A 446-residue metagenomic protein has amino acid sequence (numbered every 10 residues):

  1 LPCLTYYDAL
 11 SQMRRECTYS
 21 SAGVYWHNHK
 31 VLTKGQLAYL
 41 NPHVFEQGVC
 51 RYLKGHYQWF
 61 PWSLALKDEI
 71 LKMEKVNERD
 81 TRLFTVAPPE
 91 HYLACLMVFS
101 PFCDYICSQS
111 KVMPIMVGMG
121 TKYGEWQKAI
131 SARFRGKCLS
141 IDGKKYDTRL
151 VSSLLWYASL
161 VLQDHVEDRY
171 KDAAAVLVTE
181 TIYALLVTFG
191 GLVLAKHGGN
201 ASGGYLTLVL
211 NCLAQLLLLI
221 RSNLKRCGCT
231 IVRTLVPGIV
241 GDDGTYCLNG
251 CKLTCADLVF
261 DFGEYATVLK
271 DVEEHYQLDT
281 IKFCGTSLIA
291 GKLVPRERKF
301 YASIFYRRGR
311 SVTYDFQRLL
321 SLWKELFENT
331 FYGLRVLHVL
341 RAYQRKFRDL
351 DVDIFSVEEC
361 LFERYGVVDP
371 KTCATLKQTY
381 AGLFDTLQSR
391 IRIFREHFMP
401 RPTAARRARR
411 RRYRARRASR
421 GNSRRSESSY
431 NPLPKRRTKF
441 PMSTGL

Functional and structural regions predicted by a protein language model:
L1-L446: Viral RNA-dependent RNA polymerase
